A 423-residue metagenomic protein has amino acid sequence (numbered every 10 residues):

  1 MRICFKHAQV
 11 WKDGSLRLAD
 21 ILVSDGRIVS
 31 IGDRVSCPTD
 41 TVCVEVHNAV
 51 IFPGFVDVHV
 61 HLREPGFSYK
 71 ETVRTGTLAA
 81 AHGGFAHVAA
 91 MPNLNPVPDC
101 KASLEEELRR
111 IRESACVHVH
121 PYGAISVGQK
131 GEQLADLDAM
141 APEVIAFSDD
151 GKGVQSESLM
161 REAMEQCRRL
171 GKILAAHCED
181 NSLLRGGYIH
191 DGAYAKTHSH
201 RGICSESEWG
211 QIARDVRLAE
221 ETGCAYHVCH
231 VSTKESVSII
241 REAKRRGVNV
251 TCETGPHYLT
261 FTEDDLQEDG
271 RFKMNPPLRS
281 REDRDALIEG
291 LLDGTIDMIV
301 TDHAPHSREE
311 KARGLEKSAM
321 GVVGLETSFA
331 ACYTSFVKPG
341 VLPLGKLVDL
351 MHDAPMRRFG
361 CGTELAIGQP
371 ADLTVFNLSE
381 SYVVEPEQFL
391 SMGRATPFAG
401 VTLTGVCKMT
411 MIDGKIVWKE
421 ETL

Functional and structural regions predicted by a protein language model:
M1-P38: N-terminal metal-binding scaffold of metallo-dependent hydrolase/deaminase domains
A8, G314-K317, I367-L423: C-terminal cap of metal-dependent C-N hydrolases
A8, I21, G26, N48 (+14 more regions): Divalent metal-coordination and catalytic microenvironments
V35-I51: Active-site metal-binding motif and surrounding structural segment of the metallo-beta-lactamase
A49-S114: Metal-associated gating/positioning segment near the N- to mid-region
R109-I125: A glycine-rich helix N-cap at a beta->alpha junction
L134-I299: Histidine/acidic residue-rich metal-binding segments in metalloenzymes
T197-A225, L292, M298-I299, A304-L378: His/Asp/Glu-enriched, well-ordered alpha-helical/loop segment that forms or immediately abuts the divalent-metal
